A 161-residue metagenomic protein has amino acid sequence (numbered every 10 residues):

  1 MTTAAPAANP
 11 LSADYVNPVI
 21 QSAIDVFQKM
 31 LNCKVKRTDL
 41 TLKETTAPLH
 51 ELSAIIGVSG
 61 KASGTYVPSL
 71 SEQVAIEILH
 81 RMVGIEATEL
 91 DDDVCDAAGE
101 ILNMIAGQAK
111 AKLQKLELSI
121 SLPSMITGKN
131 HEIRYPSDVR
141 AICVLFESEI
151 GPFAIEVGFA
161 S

Functional and structural regions predicted by a protein language model:
M1-S161: N-terminal auxiliary interaction/assembly segments of multi-subunit proteins
